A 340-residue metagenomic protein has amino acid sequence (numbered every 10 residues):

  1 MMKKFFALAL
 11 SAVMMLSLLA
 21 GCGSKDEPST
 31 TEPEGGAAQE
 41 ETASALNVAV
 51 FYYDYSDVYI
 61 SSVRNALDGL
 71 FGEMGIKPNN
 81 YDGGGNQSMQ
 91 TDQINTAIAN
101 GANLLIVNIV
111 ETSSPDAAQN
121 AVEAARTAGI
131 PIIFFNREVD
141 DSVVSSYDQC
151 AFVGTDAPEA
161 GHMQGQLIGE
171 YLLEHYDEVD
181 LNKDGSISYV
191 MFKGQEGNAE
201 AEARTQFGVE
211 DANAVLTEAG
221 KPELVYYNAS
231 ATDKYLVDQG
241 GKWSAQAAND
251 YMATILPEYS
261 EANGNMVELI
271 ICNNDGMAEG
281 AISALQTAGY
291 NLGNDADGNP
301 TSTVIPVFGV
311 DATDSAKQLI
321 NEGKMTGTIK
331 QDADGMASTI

Functional and structural regions predicted by a protein language model:
M1-L10: Positively charged n-region of N-terminal signal peptides that target proteins for export
S17-G21: C-terminal motif of bacterial Sec signal peptides marking the signal peptidase cleavage site
G23-I340: A residue-level marker of the well-folded mature domains of exported/periplasmic proteins
